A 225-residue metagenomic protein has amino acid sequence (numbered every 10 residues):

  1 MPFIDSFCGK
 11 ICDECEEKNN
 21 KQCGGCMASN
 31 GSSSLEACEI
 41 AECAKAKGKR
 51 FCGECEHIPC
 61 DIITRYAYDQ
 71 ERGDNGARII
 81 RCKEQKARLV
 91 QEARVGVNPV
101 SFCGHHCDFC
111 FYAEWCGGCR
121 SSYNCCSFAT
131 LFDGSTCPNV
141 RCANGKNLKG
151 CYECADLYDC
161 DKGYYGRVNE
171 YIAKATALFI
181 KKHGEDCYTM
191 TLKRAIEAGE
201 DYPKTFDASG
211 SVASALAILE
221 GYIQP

Functional and structural regions predicted by a protein language model:
M1-P225: Cysteine-centered metal-binding/redox modules
